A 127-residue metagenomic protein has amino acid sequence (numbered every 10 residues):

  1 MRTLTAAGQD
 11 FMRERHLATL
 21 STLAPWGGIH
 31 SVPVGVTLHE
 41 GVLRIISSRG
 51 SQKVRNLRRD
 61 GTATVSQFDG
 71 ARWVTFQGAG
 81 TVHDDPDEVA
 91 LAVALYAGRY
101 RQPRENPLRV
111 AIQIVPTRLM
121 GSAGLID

Functional and structural regions predicted by a protein language model:
M1-E14: Extreme N-terminal tail/first-helix region
R2-T3, R72-D127: Charged, gly/pro-rich active-site loop segments
L4-A7, S31-V32, G50, G98-R99: A generic local structural motif
G8, G50-K53, E88-A92: Amphipathic alpha-helical interface surfaces
R15-R49, R55-L57, A63-S66, T75-F76: Short beta-strand segments
H16-L17, T62, R101, L119: Generic structural signal for secondary-structure transition and capping sites
